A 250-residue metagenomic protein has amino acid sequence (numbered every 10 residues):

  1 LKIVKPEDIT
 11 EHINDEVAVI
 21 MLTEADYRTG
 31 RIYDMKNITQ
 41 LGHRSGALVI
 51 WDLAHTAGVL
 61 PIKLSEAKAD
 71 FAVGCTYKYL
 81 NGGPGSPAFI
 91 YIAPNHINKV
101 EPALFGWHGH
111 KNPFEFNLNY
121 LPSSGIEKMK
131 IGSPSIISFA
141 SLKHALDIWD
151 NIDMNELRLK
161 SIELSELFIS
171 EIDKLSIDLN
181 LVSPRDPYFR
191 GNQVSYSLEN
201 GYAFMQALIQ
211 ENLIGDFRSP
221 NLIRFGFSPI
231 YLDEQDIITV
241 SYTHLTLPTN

Functional and structural regions predicted by a protein language model:
K2-G58, Y79: Active-site phosphate-binding strand-loop segment of PLP-dependent enzymes
M21-T23, G191-E199, M205, L213-S241: Conserved PLP-binding active-site segment of the aspartate aminotransferase-like
I50-D52, V73, E101, V182 (+1 more regions): Structural detector of well-ordered beta-strand residues that form the stable sheet scaffold of enzyme domains
W51-L53, A57, K63-I92: Conserved active-site segment immediately N-terminal to the catalytic lysine that forms the internal aldimine
N81-G85, Y91-K160, E166: Active-site C-terminal subdomain of aminotransferase-like
I162-I169, D173-E211: Conserved PLP-binding catalytic core of the aspartate aminotransferase-like
T243-T249: Conserved small/polar residues in nucleotide/adenosyl-binding loops
